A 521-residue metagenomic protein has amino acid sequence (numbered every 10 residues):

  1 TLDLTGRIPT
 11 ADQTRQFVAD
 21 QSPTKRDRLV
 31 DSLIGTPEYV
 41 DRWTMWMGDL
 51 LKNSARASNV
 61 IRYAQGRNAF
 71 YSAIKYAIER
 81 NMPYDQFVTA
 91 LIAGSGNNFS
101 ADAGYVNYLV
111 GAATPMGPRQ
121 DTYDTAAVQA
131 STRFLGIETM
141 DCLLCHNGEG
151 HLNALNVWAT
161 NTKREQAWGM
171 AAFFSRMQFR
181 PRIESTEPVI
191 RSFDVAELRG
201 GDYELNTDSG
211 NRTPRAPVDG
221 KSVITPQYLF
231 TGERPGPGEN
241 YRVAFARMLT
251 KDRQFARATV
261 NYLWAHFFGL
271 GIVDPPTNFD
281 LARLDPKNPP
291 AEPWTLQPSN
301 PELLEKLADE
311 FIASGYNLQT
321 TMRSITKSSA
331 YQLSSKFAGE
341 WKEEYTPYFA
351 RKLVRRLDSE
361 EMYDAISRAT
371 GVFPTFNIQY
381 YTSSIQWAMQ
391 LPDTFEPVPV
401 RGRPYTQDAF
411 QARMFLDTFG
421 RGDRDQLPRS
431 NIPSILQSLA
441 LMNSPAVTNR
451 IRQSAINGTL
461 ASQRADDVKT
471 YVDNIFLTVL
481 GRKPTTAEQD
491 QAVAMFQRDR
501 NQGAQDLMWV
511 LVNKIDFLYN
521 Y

Functional and structural regions predicted by a protein language model:
T1-R191, A256-W294, P298-A308, L318 (+3 more regions): Short, structured secondary-structure elements that scaffold catalytic or ligand/cofactor-binding regions
G104-L109, R199-R212: Surface-exposed loop and adjacent secondary-structure segments within mature catalytic domains
L205-V260, H266-W294: Active-site-adjacent "gating/activation" loops or surface patches in catalytic cores
S462-R464: Solenoid-like repeat scaffolds
G481: Conserved, function-critical positions that sit in or immediately flank catalytic and ligand-binding motifs
